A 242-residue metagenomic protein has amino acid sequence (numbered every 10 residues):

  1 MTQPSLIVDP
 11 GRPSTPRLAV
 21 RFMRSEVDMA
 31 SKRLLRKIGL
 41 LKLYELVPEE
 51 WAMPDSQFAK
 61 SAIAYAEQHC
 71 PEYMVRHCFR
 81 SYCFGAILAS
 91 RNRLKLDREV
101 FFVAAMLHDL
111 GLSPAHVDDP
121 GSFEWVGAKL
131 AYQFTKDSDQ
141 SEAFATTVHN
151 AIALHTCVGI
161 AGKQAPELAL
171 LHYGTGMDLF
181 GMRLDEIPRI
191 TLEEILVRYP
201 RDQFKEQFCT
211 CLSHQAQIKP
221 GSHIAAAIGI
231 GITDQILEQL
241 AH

Functional and structural regions predicted by a protein language model:
M1-P48, H69-F79, C83-L94, D137-Q140 (+1 more regions): Divalent metal-dependent phosphate-bond-processing catalytic cores, especially two-metal-ion Mg2+/Mn2+ enzymes that act
K42-L46, F58-Y65: Generic N-terminal amphipathic, Lys/Arg-enriched alpha-helix
A62, A66, G85, F101-L107 (+2 more regions): Short alpha-helical scaffolding segments that buttress acidic/His motifs in well-ordered protein cores
E72-Y73, A89-S90, L96-E99, L110-V117 (+1 more regions): Glycine- and small hydrophobic-enriched segments that form the cores of compact globular domains
S81, S122-D137: An active-site-proximal "capping" alpha-helix that borders the catalytic cofactor pocket
L94-V100, D139-A151: Acidic/histidine metal-binding catalytic segments
R98-V117, G127, A151-V158: His-Asp-centered metal-binding catalytic motifs of divalent-metal-dependent phosphohydrolases/nucleases
H116-P120, S141: Alpha-helix N-cap/helix-initiation motif
